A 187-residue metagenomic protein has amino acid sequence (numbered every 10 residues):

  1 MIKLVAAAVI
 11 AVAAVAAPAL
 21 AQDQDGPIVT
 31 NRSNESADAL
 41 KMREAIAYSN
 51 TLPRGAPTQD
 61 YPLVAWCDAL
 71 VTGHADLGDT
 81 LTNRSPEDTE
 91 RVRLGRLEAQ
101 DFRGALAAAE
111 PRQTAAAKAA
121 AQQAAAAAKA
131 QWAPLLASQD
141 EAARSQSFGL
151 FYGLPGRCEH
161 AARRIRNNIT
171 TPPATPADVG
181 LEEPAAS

Functional and structural regions predicted by a protein language model:
M1-L4: Positively charged n-region of N-terminal signal peptides that target proteins for export
A6-A16: Bacterial N-terminal signal peptides
A14, G73-L77, N167: A generic secondary-structure boundary signal that marks alpha-helix termini
A17-A21: Sec/Tat signal peptide C-region and signal peptidase I cleavage site
Q22-I46: Acidic, low-complexity proline/glycine-rich segments
A45-P53: Short linear interaction motifs
P53-R112: Short N-proximal segments of mature Sec-exported proteins
E98-S187: Compact alpha-helical subdomains of small soluble proteins
